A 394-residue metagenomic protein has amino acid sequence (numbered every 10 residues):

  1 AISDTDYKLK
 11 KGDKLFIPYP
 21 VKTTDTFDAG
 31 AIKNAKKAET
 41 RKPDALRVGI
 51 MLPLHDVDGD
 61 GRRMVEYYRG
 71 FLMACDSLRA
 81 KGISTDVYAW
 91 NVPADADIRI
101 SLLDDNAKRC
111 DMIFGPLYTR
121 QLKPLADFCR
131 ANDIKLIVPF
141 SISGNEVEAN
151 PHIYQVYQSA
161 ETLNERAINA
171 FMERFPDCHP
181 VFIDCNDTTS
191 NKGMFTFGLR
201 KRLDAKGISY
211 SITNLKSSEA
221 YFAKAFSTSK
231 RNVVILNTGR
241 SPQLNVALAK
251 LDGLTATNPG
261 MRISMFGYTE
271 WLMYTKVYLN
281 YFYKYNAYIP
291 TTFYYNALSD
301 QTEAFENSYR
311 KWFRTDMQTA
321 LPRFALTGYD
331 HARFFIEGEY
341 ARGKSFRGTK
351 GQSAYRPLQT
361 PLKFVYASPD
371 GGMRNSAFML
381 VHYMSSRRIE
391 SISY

Functional and structural regions predicted by a protein language model:
A1-Y394: Extracytosolic ligand-binding ectodomains
